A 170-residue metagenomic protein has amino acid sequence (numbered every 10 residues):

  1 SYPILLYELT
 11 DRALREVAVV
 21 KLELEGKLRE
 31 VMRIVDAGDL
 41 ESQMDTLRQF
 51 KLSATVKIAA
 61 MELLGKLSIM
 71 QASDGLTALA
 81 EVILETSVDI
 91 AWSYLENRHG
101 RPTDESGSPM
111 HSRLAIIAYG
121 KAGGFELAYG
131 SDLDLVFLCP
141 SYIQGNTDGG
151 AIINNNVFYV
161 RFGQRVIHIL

Functional and structural regions predicted by a protein language model:
S1-L170: Non-catalytic regulatory/linker segments of enzymes
